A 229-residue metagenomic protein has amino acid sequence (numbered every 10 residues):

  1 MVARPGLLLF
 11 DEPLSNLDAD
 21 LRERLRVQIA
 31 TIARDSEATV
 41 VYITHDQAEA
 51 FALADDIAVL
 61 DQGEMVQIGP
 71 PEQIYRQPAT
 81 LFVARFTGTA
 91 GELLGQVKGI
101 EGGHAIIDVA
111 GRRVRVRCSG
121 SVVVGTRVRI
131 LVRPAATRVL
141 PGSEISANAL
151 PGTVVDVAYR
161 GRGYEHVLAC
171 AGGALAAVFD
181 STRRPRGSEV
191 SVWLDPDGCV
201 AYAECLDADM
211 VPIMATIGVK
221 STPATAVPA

Functional and structural regions predicted by a protein language model:
M1-F82: ABC ATPase nucleotide-binding domains
V27, L81, G95, G152-V155: Small-residue-enriched segments and motifs
A52-A54, T87, L94, R160: Generic, ordered loop/turn and secondary-structure boundary motif
P70-K98, G102: ABC transporter nucleotide-binding domain
A90-E92, G99-A229: Non-catalytic connector elements of ABC transporters
